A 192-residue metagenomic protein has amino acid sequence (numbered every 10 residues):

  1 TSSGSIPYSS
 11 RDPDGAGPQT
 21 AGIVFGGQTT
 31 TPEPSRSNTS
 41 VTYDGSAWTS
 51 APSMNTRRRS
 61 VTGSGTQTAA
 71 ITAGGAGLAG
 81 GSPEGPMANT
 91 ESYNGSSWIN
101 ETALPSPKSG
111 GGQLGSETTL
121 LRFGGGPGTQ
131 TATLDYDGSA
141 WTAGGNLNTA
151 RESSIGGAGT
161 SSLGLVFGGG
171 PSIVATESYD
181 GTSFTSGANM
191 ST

Functional and structural regions predicted by a protein language model:
T1-T192: Polar, enzyme-active/binding microenvironments
